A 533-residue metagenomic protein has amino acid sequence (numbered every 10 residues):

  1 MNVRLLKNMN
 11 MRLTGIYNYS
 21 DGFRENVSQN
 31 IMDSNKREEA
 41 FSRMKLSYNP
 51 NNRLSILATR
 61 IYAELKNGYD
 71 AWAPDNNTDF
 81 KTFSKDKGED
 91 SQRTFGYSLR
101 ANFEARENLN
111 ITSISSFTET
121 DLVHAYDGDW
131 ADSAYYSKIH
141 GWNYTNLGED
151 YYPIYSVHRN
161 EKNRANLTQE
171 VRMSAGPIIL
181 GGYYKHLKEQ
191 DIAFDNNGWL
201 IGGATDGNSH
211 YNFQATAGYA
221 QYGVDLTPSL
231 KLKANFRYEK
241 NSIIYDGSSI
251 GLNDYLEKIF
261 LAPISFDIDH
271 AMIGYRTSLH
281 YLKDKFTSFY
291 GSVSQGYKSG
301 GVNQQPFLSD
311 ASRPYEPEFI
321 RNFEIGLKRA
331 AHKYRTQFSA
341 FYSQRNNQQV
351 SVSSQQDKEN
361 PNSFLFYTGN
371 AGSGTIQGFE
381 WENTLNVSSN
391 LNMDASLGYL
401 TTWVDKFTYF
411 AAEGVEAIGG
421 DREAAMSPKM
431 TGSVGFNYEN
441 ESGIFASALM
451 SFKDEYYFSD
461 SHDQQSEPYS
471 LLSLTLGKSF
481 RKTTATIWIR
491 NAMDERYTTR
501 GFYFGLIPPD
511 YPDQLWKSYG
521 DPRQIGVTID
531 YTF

Functional and structural regions predicted by a protein language model:
M1-S20, R24-N67, R93-L99, A165 (+7 more regions): Transmembrane beta-barrel wall of Gram-negative outer-membrane proteins
Y17-D21, Y62-K66, F117-D121, Y184-K188 (+11 more regions): Transmembrane beta-strands of outer-membrane beta-barrel pores
E25-D33, D70-K85, D127-V157, F194-D206 (+5 more regions): Solvent-exposed loop segments that connect transmembrane elements
S47-R53, I61, M173-A175, Y183-K185 (+4 more regions): Structural signature of Gram-negative outer-membrane beta-barrels, strongest in the C-terminal barrel of TonB-dependent
S55-F95, L122-H124, H158-K162, L187-W199 (+1 more regions): Flexible loop and strand-edge segments within Gram-negative outer membrane beta-barrel domains
R100-R106, N110-G128, H280-L282, S288-K298 (+3 more regions): Membrane-embedded beta-barrel scaffold of Gram-negative outer-membrane proteins
D225-L232, K240, Y342-Q344, Y367-D460 (+1 more regions): Gram-negative outer-membrane beta-barrel transporters
N346, S451-S459, K478-F533: C-terminal beta-signal and adjacent terminal beta-strands/loops of Gram-negative outer-membrane beta-barrel proteins
